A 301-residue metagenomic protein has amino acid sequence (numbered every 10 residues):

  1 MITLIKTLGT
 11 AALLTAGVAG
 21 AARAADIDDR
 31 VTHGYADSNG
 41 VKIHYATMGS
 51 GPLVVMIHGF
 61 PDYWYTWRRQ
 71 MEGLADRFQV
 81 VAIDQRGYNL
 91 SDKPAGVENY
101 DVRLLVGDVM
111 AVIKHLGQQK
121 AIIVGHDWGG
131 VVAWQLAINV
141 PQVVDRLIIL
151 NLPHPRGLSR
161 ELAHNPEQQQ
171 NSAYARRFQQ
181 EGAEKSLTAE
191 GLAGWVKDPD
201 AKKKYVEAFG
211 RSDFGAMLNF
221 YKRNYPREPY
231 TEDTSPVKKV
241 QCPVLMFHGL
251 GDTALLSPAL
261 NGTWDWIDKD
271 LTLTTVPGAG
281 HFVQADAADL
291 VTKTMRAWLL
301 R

Functional and structural regions predicted by a protein language model:
M1-G9: Bacterial N-terminal signal peptides that target proteins for export
G9-G17: Bacterial N-terminal signal peptides
G20-A24: Sec/Tat signal peptide C-region and signal peptidase I cleavage site
A25-V31, V41-I43, L53, V81 (+4 more regions): Flexible "cap/lid" subdomain of the alpha/beta-hydrolase fold that forms the substrate-access gate
V41, T47-D92: Conserved HGGG/HGGXW glycine-rich cap/lid loop of the alpha/beta-hydrolase fold
A279-A288, T292: Catalytic histidine-centered segment of alpha/beta-hydrolase-like enzymes
